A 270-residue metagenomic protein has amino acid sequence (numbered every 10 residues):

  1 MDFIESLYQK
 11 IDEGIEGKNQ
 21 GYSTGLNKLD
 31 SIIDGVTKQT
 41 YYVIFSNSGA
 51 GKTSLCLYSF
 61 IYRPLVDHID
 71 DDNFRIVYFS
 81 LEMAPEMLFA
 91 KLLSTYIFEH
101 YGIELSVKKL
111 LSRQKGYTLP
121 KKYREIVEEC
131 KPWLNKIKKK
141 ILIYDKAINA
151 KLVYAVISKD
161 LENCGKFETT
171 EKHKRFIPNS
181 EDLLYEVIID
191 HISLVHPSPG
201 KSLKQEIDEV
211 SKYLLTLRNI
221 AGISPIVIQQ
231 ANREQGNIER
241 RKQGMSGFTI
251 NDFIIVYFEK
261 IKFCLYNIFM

Functional and structural regions predicted by a protein language model:
M1-K38, N135-I137: Core recognition of P-loop NTPase motor domains used across DNA-transaction enzymes
S23-T24, S31, D67-D182: Cytosolic-facing regulatory segments adjacent to core modules
T37-V43, F74: Pre-Walker A (Motif I) flank of P-loop NTPase domains
G49, V210-M270: Phosphate-binding/switch region of NTP-binding enzymes
L55-S59, L88: Hydrophobic positions on the alpha1 helix immediately C-terminal to the Walker A/P-loop
Y58-H68: Walker A/P-loop NTP-binding motif
V77, K159, E168, K174-L214: Helical hairpin unit composed of two closely spaced alpha helices linked by a short loop
L142, P197-E206, I238-T249: Flexible beta-alpha connector loops of hexameric P-loop NTPases
